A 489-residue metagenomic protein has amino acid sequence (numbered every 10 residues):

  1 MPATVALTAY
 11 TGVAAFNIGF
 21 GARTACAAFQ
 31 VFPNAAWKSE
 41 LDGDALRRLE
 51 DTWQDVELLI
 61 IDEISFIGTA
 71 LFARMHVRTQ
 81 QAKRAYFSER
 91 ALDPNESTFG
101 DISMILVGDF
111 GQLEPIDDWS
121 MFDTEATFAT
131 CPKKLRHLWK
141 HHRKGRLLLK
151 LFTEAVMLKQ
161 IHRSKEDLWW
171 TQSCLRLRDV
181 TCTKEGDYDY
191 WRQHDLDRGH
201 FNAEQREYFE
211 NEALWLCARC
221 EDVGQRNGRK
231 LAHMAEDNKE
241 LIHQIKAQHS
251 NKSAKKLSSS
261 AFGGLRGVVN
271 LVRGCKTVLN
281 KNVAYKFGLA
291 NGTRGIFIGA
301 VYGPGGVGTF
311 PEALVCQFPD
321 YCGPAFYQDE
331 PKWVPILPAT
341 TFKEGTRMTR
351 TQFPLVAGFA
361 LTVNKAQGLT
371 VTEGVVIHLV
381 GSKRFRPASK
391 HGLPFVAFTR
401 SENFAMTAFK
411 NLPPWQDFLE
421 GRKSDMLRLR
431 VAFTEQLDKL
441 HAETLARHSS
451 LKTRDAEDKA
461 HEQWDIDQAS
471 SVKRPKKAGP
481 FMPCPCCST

Functional and structural regions predicted by a protein language model:
M1-T489: Conserved ATP-binding/catalytic motifs of P-loop helicase motor domains
